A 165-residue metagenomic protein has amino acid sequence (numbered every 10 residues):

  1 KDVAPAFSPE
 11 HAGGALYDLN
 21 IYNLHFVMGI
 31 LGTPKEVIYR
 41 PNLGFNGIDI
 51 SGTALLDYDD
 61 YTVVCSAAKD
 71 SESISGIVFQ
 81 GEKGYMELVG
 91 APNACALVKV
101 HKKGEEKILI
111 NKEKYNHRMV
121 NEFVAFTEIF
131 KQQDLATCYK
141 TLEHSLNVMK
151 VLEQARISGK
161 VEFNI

Functional and structural regions predicted by a protein language model:
K1, N93-V98: Mobile beta-alpha loop/short-helix "lid" or hinge segments that flank ligand
K1-V37: Predominantly a Rossmann-like dinucleotide-binding segment in NAD(P)-dependent oxidoreductases
H11-Y17, I108-H117: A short glycine-threonine-serine/GTX helix/turn-capping micro-motif
L19-Y22, N121, K140-H144: A generic structural signal for residues located within well-ordered alpha-helices of large catalytic or ligand-binding
N23-C95, F123-Q133: Contiguous beta-strand/loop segments that form the cofactor/metal-binding neighborhood of enzyme cores
K83, K102-G104: Solvent-exposed strand-loop boundary residues in beta-sheet-rich modules
N111-V124, K140: Active-site loop of classical SDR/Rossmann-like NAD(P)-dependent oxidoreductases, centered on the catalytic Tyr-X3-Lys
A125-I165: C-terminal helix-rich "cap/oligomerization" subdomain common to oxidoreductases
